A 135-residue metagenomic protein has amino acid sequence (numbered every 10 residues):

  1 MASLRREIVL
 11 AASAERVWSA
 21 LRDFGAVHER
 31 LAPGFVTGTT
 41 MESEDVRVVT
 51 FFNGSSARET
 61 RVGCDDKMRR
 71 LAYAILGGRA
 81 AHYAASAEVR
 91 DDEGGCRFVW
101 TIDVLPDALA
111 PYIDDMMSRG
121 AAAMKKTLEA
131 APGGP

Functional and structural regions predicted by a protein language model:
M1-T40: Hydrophobic ligand-binding cavity/cleft-lining segments
L10-A12, F51, I75, V104: Short beta-strand-to-loop capping motifs
R16-W18, E59, L71, Y83 (+1 more regions): Short acidic, gly/pro-rich beta-turn/loop elements at beta-sheet edges and active-site/ligand-binding grooves
S19-A26, D66, S118, A122 (+1 more regions): Short, intrinsically disordered, mixed-charge
G25-L31, F35-G78, A84, D92 (+2 more regions): Glycine-rich portal/gate segments that line the openings of hydrophobic small-molecule binding cavities
I75-T127, P135: Beta-strand/loop substructures that line and gate deep hydrophobic ligand-binding cavities in soluble
